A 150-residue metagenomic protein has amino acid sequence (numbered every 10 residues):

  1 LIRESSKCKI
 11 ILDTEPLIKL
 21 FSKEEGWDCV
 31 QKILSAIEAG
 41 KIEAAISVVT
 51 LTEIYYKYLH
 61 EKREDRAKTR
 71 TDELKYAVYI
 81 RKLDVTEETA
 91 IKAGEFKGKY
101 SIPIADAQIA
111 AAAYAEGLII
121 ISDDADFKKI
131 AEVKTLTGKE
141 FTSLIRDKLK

Functional and structural regions predicted by a protein language model:
L1-I46, L59-D72, T142-K150: Short, well-structured N-terminal submotif of metal-dependent ribonuclease cores
L1-K9, A110, Y114-K150: Acidic, PIN/NYN-like endoribonuclease modules and their adjacent C-terminal/linker elements
D13, D106, D124: Acidic active-site catalytic centers that drive phospho-/nucleotidyl reactions and related ester hydrolyses
L17-I18, L51, F127, F141: A generic structural signal for short hydrophobic patches within well-formed alpha-helices
F21-S22, Y58, K97, A131-K134: Short, flexible helix/strand-to-coil boundary loops that buttress conserved ligand/catalytic motifs in alpha/beta
K57-Y58, Y79: Helix-loop "lid/cap" segments that line or gate small-molecule binding pockets
I80-I121: Active-site neighborhoods of divalent-metal-dependent phosphate/nucleic-acid chemistry enzymes
